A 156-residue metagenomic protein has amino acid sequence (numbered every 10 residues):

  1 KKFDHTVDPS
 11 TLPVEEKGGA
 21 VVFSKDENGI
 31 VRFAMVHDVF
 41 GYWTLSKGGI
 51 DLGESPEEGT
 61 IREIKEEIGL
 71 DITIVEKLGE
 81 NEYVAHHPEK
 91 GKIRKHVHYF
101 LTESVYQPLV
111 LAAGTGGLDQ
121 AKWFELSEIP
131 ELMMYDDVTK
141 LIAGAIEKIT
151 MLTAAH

Functional and structural regions predicted by a protein language model:
K1-N28: Acidic, metal-coordinating catalytic segment for phosphate/diphosphate chemistry, firing primarily on the Nudix
E15-G18, F40, R94-V97: Short connector loops at helix/strand junctions that flank enzyme active sites, especially segments positioning acidic
G19, R32, Q120: Conserved beta-strand and immediately adjacent loop positions that scaffold enzyme active sites
D26-R32, E89-K92: Short, solvent-exposed loop/turn segments that connect beta-strands within catalytic domains and beta-strand-rich
A34-H37: Short, acidic/hydrophobic/Gly-rich beta-strand patch recurrent on exposed beta strands that often constitutes part
T44-K47: A short gly/proline-enriched turn/hairpin at secondary-structure junctions
I50-K140: Unchanged
E131-H156: Charged phosphate-binding loop/patch that engages nucleotide di/tri-phosphates or the phosphate backbone of nucleic
